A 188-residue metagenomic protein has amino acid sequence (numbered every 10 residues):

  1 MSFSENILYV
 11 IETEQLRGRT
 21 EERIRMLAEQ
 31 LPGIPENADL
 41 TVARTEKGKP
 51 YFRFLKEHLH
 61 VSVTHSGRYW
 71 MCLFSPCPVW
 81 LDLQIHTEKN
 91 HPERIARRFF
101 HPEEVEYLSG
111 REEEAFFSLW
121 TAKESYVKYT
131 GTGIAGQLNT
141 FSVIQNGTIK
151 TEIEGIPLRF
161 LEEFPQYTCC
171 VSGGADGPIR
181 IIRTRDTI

Functional and structural regions predicted by a protein language model:
M1-I188: Core catalytic alpha/beta fold that binds nucleotide/phospho-ligands
